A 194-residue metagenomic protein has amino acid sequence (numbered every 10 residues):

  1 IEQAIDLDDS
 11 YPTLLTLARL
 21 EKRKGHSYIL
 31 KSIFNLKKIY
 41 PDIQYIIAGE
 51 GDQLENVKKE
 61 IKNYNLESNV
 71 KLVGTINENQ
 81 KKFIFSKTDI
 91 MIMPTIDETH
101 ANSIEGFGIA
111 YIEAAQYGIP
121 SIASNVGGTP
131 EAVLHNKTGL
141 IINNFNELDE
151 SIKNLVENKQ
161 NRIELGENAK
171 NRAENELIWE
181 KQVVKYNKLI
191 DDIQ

Functional and structural regions predicted by a protein language model:
L7-K24, L30-I33: Conserved donor-binding/catalytic core segment of Leloir-type glycosyltransferases
E55, N77-T88, Q116, L134: Short acidic alpha-helix that forms the nucleotide-activated donor recognition element in Leloir-type transferases
K58-N79, I90: Nucleotide-activated donor-binding/catalytic signature segment of Leloir-type glycosyltransferases, i.e., the conserved
S86-I104, I119: Acidic donor-binding loop of glycosyltransferase active sites
N102, A123-N136, L140-N143: Short acidic/histidine- and often glycine-rich active-site loop of Leloir-type glycosyltransferases that engages
Y111, A115-Q116, P120-A123, V133: Short hydrophobic beta-strand element within catalytic cores of glycosyltransferases and related nucleotide-activated
H135-N146, N154-Q160: Conserved acidic donor-binding segment of nucleotide-sugar-dependent glycosyltransferases
N154, N161-E176, Q182-K188: A short, well-ordered alpha-helix in the C-terminal region of glycosyltransferases
